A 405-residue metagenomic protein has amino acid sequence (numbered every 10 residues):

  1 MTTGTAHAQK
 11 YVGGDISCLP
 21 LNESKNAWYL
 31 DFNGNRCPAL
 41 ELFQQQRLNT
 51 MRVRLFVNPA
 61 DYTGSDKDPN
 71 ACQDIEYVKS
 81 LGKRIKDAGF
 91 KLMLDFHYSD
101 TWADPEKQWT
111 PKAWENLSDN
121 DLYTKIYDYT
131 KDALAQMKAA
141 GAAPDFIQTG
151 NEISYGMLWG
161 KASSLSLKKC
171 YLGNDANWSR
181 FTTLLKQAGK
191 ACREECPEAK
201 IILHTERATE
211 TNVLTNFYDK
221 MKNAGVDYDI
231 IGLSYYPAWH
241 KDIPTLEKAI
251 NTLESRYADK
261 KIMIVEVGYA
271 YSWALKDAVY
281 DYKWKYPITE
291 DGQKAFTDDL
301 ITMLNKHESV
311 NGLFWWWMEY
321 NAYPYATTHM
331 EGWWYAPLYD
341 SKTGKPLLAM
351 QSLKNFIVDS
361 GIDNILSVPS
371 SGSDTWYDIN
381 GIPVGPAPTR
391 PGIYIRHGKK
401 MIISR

Functional and structural regions predicted by a protein language model:
M1-Q9: Bacterial Sec-dependent N-terminal signal peptides
A8-L42: Boundary/entry segment of secreted carbohydrate-active catalytic domains
V12-I16, N49-V53, L92-F96, D145-T149 (+4 more regions): Hydrophobic faces of well-ordered beta-strands that scaffold small-molecule active sites in alpha/beta enzyme cores
N22-G34, N58-G64, D68-E76, S154-M157 (+3 more regions): Acidic-and-aromatic substrate-binding clefts and catalytic sites of carbohydrate-active enzymes
A27, S164-L167, K248, T252-D259 (+1 more regions): Aromatic-rich peripheral "rim/lid" segments of glycoside hydrolase catalytic domains that contact and position glycan
N33, C37-L40, S179, K190 (+4 more regions): Glycoside hydrolase catalytic-domain groove-lining segments
L42-E206: Substrate-binding cleft and catalytic face of glycoside hydrolase catalytic domains, especially the flexible beta-alpha
S360-R405: C-terminal outer-membrane/trafficking sorting elements
